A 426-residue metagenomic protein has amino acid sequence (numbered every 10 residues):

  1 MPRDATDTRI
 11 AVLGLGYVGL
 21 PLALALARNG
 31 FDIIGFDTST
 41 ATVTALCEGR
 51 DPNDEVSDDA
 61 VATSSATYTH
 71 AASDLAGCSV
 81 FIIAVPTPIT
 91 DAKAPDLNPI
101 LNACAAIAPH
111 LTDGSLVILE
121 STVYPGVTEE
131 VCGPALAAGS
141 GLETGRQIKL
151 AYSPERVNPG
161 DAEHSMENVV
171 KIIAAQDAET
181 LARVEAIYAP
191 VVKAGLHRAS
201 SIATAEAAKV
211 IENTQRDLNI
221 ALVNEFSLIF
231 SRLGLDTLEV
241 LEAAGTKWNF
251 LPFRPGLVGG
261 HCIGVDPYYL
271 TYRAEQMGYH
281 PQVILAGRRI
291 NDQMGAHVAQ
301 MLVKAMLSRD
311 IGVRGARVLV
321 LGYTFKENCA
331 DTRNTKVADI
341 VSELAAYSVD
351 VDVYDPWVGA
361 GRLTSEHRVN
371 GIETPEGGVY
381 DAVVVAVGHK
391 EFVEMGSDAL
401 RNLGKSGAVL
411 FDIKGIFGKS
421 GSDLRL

Functional and structural regions predicted by a protein language model:
P2-L426: Structural/interface elements that position substrates and couple domains in central-metabolism enzymes
